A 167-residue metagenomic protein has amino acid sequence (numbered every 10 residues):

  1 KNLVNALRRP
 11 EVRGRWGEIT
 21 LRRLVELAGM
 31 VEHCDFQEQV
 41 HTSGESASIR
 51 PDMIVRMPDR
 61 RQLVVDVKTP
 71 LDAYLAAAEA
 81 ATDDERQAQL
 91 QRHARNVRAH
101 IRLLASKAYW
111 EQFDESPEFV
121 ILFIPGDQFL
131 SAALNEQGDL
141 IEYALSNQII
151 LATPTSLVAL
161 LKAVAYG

Functional and structural regions predicted by a protein language model:
K1-G167: Amphipathic, heptad-repeat alpha-helical coiled-coil/stalk segments that mediate oligomerization, tethering
